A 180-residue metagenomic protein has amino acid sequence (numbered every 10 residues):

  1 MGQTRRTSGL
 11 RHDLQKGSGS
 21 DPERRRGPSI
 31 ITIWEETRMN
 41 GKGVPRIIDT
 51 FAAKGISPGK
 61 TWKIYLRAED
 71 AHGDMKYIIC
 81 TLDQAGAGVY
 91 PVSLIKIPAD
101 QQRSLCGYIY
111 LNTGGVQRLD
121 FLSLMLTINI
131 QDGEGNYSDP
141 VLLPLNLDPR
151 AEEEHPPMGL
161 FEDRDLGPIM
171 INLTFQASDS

Functional and structural regions predicted by a protein language model:
G27-R46: Proline/serine/threonine-rich low-complexity linkers at boundaries of modular beta-sandwich domains
A53-G59: Short, solvent-exposed loop/linker segments at the N-terminal edge of repeated beta-sheet extracellular domains
K60-I64: Structural beta-strand segments of beta-rich domains
L66-G73: Extracellular acidic, Ser/Thr/Pro-rich low-complexity tracts
P98-T113: Aromatic sugar-binding surface patches on proteins that engage polysaccharides or sugar-phosphate polymers
G115-L124: Short glycine/proline/serine/threonine-rich loop/turn segments at secondary-structure transition edges
N136-D179: Short beta-strand elements
